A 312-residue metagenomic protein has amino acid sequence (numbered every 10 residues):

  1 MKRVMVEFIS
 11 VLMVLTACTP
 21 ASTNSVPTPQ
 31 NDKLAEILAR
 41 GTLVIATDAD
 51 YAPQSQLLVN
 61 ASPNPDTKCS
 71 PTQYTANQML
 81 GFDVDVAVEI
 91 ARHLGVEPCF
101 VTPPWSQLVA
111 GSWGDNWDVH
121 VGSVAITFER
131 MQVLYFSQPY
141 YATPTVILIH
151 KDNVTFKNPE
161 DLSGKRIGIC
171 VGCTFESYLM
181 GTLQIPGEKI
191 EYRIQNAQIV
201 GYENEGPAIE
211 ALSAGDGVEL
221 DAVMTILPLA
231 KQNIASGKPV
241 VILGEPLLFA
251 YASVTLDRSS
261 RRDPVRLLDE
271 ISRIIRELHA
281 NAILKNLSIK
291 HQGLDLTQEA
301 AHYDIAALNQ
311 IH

Functional and structural regions predicted by a protein language model:
T19-T28, D85-H93, D152-T174, Y251-T297: Extended ligand-binding regions for polar small-molecule ligands
P20-P27, T174-V200, S236-L243, I275-H312: Ligand-binding clefts/hinges and TM-proximal coupling segments of bilobed small-molecule sensing domains
N24-S123: Extracytoplasmic small-molecule ligand-binding "clamshell" domains of the periplasmic binding protein/Venus flytrap
Q30-N31, F82-D85, C99-A110, V154-T155 (+2 more regions): Short helix-initiation/N-cap motifs at beta->coil->alpha
A49, Y141-H150, L227, K231-I275 (+1 more regions): Periplasmic-binding protein-like
S55-Q73, A87-V96, F175-E203, I234-A235: Ligand-binding cleft/hinge of the Venus flytrap
L94-F100, P104-Q107, V124-F128, L134-L183 (+1 more regions): A conserved helix-loop-strand patch within extracytoplasmic ligand-binding domains of the periplasmic binding
S106-A110, S123-V133, S177-T182, G206 (+1 more regions): A ligand-binding cleft/hinge motif common to bilobed small-molecule-binding domains
